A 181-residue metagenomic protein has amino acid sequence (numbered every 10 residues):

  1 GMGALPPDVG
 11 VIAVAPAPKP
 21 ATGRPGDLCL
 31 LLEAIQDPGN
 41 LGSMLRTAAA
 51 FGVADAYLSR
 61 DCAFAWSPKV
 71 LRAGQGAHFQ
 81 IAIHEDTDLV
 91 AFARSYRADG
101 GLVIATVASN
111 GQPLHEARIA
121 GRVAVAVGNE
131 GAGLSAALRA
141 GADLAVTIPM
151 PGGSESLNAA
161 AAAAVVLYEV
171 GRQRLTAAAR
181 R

Functional and structural regions predicted by a protein language model:
G1-A4, R181: N-terminal positively charged helical leader segments and presequences
G1-M2, D88-A93, Q112, G153-S154: A short acidic, often aromatic-flanked loop/helix-cap motif at beta-alpha or helix-coil junctions that lines enzyme
G3-I12: Ordered, amphipathic secondary-structure segments that act as subunit-interaction surfaces in large macromolecular
L5, R24-G26, A117: Short glycine/proline-enriched turns and hinge-like loops at secondary-structure junctions
V9, L41-G42, A73-G76, V127 (+2 more regions): Short glycine-rich loop/turn motifs that provide flexible caps or phosphate-binding loops at active sites
I12-N110: RNA substrate-binding interface of SAM-dependent RNA methyltransferases
A13, T47-F51, A65-H78, A136-R181: Structured adenosyl-cofactor binding patch, chiefly the S-adenosyl-L-methionine
I104-S154: Active-site/ligand-binding-proximal alpha/beta "capping" segment
